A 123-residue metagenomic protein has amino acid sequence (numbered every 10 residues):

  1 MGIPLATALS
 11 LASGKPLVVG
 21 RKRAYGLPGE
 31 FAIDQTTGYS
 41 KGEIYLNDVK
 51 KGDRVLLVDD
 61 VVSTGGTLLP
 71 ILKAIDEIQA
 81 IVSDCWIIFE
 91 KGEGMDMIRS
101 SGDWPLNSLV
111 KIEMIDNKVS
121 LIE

Functional and structural regions predicted by a protein language model:
G2-S13, L72: Short Gly/Thr/Asp-enriched flexible loops that form oxyanion-binding sites at enzyme active sites
A6-T7, R54, S108: Generic transmembrane alpha-helix signature in multi-pass membrane proteins, especially transporters/channels
A12-V55: Short, glycine/charge-rich flexible loops or terminal/linker lids adjacent to PRPP-binding catalytic cores
G20, V58, W86-I88: Short hydrophobic segments within beta-strands
V55-L56, A80: Hydrophobic "anchor" residues on beta-strands that sit immediately upstream of conserved functional sites
D60, G65: Conserved G/P- and acidic residue-centered "switch" motifs that form tight phosphate/ATP-binding loops in soluble
L72-E123: PRPP-dependent phosphoribosyltransferase catalytic core
